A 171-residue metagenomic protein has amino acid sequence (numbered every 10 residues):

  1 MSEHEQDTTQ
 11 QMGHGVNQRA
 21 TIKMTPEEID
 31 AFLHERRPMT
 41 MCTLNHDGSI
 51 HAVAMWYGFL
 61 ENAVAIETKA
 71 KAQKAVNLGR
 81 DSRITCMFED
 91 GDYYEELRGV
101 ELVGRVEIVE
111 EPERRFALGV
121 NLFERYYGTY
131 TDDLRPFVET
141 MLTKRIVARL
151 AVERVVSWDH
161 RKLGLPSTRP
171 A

Functional and structural regions predicted by a protein language model:
S2-M24, Y94-A171: Charged, gly/pro-rich active-site loop segments
G13-H46: Short, conserved active-site entrance elements at the starts or edges of catalytic domains
I29-D30, A75, V138: Short amphipathic alpha-helical segments and helix-helix/interface helices
L33-H34, G79-R80, L142: Alpha-helix boundary recognition
R36-A70, V76-L78, T85-E89, R98-E101: Short beta-strand segments
R83-I84, S167: Glycine-rich, phosphate-binding/catalytic loops in enzymes
